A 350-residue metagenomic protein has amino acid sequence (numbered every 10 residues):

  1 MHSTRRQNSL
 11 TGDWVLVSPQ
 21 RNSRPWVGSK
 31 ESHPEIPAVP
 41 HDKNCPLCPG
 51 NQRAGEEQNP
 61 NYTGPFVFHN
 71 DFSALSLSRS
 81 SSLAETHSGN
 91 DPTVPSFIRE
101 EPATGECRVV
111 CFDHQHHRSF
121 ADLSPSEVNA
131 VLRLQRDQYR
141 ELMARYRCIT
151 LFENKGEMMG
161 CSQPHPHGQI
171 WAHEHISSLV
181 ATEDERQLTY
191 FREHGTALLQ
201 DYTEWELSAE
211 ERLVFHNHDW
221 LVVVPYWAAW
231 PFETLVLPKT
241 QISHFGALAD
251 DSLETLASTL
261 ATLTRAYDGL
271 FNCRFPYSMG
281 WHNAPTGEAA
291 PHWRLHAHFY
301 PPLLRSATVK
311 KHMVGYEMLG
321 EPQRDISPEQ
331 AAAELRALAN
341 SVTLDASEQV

Functional and structural regions predicted by a protein language model:
M1-V350: HIT superfamily nucleotide-processing domains
